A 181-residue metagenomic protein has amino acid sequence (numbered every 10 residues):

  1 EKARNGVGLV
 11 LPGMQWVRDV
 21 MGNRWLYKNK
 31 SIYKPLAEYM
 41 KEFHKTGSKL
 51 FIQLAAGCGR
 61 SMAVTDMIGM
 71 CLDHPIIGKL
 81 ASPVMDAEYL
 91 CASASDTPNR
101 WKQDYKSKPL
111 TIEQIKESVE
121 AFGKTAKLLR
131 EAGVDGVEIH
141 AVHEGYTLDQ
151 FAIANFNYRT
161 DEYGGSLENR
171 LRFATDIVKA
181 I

Functional and structural regions predicted by a protein language model:
E1-A3, K28-M40: A short mixed-secondary-structure module that forms the rim of ligand-binding clefts
G6-G8, K41-L50, G133-D135: Short, well-ordered coil/turn segments that N-cap beta-strands
L9-K34, L54-G69, E138-G165: Glycine-rich, proline-tolerant flexible connector loops at the mouths of alpha/beta enzymes
N23-S31, Y105-V119, G164-E168: The substrate-binding groove and active-site-proximal loops of carbohydrate-active enzymes, especially glycoside
L36-M40, A126, A174-K179: Generic structural signal for well-ordered alpha-helices, preferentially at hydrophobic/aromatic core positions
K49, A55-L128, A132: Non-globular sequence segments
G164-A180: Active-site neighborhood of glycoside hydrolase catalytic domains
